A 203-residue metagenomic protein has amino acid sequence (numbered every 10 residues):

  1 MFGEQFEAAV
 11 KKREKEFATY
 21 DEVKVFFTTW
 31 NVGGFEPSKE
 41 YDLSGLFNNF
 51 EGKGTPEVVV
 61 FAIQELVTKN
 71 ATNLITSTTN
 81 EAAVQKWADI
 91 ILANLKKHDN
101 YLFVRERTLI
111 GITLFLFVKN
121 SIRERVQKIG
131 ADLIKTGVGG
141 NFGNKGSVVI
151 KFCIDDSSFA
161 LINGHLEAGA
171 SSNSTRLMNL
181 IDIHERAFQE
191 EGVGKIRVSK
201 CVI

Functional and structural regions predicted by a protein language model:
M1-T108, I112-F115, S172-T175, N179-H184 (+1 more regions): N-terminal, active-site-proximal structural segment of metallo-dependent hydrolase catalytic domains
E57-V60, A160, C201-I203: Hydrophobic beta-strand segments of well-ordered beta-sheets in folded domains
N73-E167: Structured beta-strand-rich core segments of catalytic domains in phosphoester-bond hydrolases
R125, D132, G140-N144, C153-D155 (+1 more regions): Eukaryote-biased recognition of electropositive, low-complexity segments and basic polyanion/acidic-motif-binding
